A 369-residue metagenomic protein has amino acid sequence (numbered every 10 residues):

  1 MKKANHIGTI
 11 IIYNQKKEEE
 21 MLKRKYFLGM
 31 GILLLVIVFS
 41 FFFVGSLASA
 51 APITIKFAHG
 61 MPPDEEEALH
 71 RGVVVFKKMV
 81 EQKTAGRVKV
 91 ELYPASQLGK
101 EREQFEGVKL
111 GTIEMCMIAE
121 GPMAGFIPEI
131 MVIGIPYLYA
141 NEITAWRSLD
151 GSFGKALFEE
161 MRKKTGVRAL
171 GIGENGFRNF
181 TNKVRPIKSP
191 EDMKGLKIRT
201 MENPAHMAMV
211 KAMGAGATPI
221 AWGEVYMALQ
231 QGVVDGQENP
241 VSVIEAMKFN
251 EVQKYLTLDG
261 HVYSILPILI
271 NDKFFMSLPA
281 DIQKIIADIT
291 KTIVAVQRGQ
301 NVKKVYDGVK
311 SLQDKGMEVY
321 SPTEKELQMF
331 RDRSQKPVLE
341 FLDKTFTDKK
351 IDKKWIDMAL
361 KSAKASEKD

Functional and structural regions predicted by a protein language model:
M1, G45-A48: Short, intrinsically disordered, low-complexity terminal segments
M1-E20: Short, Lys/Arg-enriched N-terminal segments with co-localized hydrophobic residues within the first ~10-30 amino acids
T9-I10, M30-I32, E66: Enrichment for repetitive, rod-forming helical segments
Y13, Y26-F27, F41-F43: Aromatic (phenylalanine/tyrosine) cluster motif
K17, L22, A50-A145, F153 (+1 more regions): N-terminal secretory/targeting leader peptides
L22-L34: Bacterial N-terminal signal peptides that target proteins for export
G31-G45: Bacterial N-terminal signal peptides
